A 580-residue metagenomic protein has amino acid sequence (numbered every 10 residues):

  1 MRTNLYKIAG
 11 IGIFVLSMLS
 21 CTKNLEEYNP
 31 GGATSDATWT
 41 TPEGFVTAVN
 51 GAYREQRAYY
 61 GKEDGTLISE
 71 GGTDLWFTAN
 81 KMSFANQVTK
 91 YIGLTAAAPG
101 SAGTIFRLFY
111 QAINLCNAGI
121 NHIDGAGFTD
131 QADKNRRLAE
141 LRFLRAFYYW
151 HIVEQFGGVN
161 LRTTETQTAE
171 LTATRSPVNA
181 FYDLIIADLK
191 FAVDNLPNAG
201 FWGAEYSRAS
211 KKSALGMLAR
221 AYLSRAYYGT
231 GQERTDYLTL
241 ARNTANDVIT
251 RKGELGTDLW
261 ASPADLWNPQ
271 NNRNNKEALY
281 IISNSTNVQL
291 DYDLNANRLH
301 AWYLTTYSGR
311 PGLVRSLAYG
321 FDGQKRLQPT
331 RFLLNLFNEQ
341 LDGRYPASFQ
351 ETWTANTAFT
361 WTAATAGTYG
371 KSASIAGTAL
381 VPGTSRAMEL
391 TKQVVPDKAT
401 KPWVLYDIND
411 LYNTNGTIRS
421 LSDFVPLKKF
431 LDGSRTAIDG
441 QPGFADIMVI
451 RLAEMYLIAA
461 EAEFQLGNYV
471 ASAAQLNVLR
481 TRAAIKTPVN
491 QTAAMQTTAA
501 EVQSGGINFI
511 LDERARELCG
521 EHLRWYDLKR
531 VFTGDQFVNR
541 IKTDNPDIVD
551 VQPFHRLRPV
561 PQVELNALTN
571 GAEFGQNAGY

Functional and structural regions predicted by a protein language model:
R2-L5, S17-E43, A146, I185 (+4 more regions): Bacterial Sec-dependent N-terminal signal peptides
S20-T22, T78-K81, A96, F109-Y110 (+8 more regions): Long, intrinsically disordered, low-complexity segments
T22-M82, K212, R220-K398: An aromatic- and glycine-enriched ligand-binding surface/loop that stacks and positions planar moieties
T40-Y60, K81-F156, E170-T172, S176-D183 (+3 more regions): Conserved, well-structured interaction surfaces
H151-N160, G200, S224-E233, G467: Short coil/turn linking the two alpha-helices of tandem helical-hairpin repeats
E351, A355-T481: C-terminal substrate/ligand-recognition segments
